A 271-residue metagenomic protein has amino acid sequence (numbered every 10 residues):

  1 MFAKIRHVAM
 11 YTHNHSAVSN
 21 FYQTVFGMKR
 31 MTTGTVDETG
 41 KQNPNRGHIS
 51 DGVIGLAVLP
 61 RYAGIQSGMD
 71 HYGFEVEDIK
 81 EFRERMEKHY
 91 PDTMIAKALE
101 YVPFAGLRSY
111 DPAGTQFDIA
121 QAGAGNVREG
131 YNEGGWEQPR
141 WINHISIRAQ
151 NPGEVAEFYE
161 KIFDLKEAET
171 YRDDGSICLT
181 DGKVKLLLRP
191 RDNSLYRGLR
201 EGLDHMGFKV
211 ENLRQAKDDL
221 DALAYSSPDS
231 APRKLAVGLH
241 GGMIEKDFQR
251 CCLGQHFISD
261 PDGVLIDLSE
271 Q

Functional and structural regions predicted by a protein language model:
M1-F2, A9-G55, E100-R108, S146-L187 (+2 more regions): Core segments of cupin and vicinal oxygen chelate
M1-S19, M69-Y72, A122-A156, L203-M206 (+1 more regions): N-terminal beta-strand motif that seeds the catalytic metal site of vicinal oxygen chelate
D51-G52, G68-G73, D78, A98 (+6 more regions): Polar/charged low-complexity regions in secreted precursors and cytosolic/nuclear IDRs
G52-G73, R83: Mid-chain, structured segments of secreted extracytoplasmic proteins
A57-L59, D118, L187-R189, D267: Conserved beta-strand in the GNAT
P60-I65, G123-G125, P190-L195: A short, sequence-level motif marking secondary-structure junctions
I79-R85, L213-L220: Short amphipathic alpha-helices within nucleic acid-binding modules
E87-W141, T170-Y171, I177-T180, D221-Q271: Vicinal oxygen chelate
